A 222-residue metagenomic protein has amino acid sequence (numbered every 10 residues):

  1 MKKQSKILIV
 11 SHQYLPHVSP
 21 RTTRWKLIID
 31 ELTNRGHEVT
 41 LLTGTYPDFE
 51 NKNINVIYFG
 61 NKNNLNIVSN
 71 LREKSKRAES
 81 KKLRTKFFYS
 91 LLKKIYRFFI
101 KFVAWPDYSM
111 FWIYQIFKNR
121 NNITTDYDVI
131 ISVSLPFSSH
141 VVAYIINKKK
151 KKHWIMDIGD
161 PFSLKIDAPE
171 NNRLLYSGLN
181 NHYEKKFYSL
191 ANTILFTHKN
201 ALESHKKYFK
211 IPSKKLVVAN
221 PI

Functional and structural regions predicted by a protein language model:
M1-N66, T193, K199-L202, S213 (+1 more regions): N-terminal subdomain of nucleotide-sugar transferases
I7, V129, V133, Y144-K165: Active-site proximal beta-strand in glycosyltransferases
L15-H17, Y114, K118, S138 (+1 more regions): A short, histidine- and acid-enriched strand-loop-helix "catalytic/donor-clamping" loop that lines the nucleotide-sugar
L27, I113-N119, S138-V141, I145-K149 (+1 more regions): Membrane-proximal helix-turn-helix segments that form the acceptor-binding/catalytic region of lipid-linked
L42-Y114: A conserved catalytic-core segment of Leloir-type glycosyltransferases
K86-F88, I116-S139, K152-I155: Short N-terminal targeting/anchoring amphipathic segment
K152-H153, E170-E203, K207-V217: Active-site-proximal region of nucleotide-activated glycan assembly enzymes, centered on histidine/acidic-rich loops
